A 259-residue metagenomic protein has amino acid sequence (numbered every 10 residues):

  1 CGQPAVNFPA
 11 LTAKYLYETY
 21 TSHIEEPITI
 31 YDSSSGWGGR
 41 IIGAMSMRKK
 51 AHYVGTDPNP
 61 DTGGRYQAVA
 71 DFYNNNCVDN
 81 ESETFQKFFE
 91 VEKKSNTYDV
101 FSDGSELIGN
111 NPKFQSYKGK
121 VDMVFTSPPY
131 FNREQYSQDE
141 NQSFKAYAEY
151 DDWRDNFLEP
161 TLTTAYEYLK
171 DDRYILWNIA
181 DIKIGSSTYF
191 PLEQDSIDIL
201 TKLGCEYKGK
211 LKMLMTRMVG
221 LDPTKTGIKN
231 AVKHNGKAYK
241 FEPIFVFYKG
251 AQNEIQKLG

Functional and structural regions predicted by a protein language model:
C1-G259: Class I S-adenosyl-L-methionine-dependent methyltransferase catalytic core
